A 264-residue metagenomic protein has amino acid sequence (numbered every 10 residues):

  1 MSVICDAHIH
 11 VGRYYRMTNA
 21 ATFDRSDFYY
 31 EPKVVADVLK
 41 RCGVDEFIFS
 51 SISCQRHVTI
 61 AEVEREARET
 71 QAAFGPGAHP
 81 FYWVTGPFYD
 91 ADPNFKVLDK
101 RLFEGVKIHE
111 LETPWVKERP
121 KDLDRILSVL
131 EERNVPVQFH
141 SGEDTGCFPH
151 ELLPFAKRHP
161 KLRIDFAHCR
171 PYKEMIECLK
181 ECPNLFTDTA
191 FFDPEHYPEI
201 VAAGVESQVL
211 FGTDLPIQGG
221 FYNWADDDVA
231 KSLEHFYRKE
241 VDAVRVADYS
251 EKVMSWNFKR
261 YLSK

Functional and structural regions predicted by a protein language model:
M1-A61: An N-terminally biased module of ancient metal coordination in phosphate/nucleic-acid-related enzymes
C5-I9, F47-S50, A78-Y82, E104-I108 (+4 more regions): Hydrophobic faces of well-ordered beta-strands that scaffold small-molecule active sites in alpha/beta enzyme cores
G12-Y14, C54-H57, G86-D90, T113-P114 (+4 more regions): Active-site environment of divalent metal-dependent phosphoester hydrolases
D27-A36, E62-R68, D90-N94, P149-E151 (+2 more regions): Alpha-helical scaffolding within the catalytic cores of extracellular/periplasmic polymer-degrading hydrolases
K40-V44, L123-H140, P149, L153-L162 (+2 more regions): N-terminal/domain-start segments enriched in small and hydrophobic, helix-friendly residues, covering either
I60-V137, P183-F186, I200: Active-site gating/metal-coordination segments in enzymes
P93-V97, R125-I126, E151-F155, E174-C178 (+1 more regions): A short acidic, amphipathic alpha-helical/loop segment
R170-K264: H/E-rich (His + Asp/Glu) clusters that bind or coordinate divalent metals
